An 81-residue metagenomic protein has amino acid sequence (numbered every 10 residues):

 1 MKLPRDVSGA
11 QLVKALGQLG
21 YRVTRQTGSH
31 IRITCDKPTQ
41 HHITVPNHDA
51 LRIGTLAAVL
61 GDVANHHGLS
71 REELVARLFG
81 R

Functional and structural regions predicted by a protein language model:
M1-T27: N-terminal first-folded block
K2, P46, A64: Short, flexible active-site loop motifs that bind/organize anionic cofactors or intermediates
G9, A15, S29, T55-A58 (+1 more regions): Small-side-chain structural scaffolding
V23-A58: A short, structured beta-strand/loop element
A50-R81: C-terminal structural segments of small proteins and small subunits
